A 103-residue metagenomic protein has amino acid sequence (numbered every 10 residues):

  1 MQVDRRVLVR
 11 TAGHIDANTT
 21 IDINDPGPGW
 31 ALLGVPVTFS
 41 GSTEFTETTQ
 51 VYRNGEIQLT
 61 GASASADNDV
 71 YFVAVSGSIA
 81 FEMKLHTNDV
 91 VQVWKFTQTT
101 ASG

Functional and structural regions predicted by a protein language model:
M1-S63, L85-T87, Q92-G103: Extended beta-strand solenoid/passenger and fiber regions
S65-D67: Glycine-centered tight-turn motifs at strand-turn-strand junctions
D69, V73-N88: A surface-exposed beta-strand-loop module
